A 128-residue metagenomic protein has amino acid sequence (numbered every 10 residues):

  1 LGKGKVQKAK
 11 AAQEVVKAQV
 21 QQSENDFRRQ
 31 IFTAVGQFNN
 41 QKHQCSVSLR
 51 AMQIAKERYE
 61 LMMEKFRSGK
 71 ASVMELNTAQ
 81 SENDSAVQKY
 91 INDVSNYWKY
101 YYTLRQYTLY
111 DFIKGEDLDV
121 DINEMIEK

Functional and structural regions predicted by a protein language model:
G4-K89, N96-Y107: Amphipathic alpha-helical coiled-coil segments
K89-K128: Acidic, low-complexity, intrinsically disordered peripheral segments
